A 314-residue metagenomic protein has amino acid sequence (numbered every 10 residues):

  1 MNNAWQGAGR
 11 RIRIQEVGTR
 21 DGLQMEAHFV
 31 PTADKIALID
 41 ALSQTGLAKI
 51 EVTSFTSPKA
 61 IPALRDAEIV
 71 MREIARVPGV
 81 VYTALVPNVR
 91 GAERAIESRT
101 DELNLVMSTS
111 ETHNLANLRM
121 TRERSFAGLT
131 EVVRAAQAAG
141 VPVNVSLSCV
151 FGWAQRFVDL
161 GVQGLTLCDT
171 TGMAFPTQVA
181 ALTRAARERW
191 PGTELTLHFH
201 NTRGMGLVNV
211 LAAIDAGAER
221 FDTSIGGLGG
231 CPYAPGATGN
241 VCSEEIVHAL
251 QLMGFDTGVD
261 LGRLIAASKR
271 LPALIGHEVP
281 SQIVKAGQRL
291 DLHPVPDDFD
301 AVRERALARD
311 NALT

Functional and structural regions predicted by a protein language model:
M1-T314: Catalytic cores and adjacent flexible loops of soluble metabolic enzymes that perform enolate/carbanion chemistry on
